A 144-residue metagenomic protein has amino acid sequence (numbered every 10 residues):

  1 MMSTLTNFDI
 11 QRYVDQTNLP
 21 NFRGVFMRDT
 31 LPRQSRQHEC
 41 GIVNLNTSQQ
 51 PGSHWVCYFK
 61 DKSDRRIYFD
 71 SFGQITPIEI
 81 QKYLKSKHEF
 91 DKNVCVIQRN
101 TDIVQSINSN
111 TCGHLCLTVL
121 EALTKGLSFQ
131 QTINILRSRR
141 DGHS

Functional and structural regions predicted by a protein language model:
M1-C57, D61-R66: Cysteine protease catalytic domains with a Cys-His-Asp triad
M2-S3, I67-D70, D141-H143: Proteins with a high burden of low-complexity, intrinsically disordered sequence enriched in S/T/G/P/A and R, requiring
D9, E79-K82, Q131: Exposed alpha-helical structural elements
Y13, Y83-K87, I135: Residues that form generic nucleotide/phosphate-binding pockets
Q37-K125: Cysteine protease-like catalytic core of ubiquitin/ubiquitin-like
V119-S144: Contiguous terminal or domain-adjacent regions that often encompass a lipid-handling module or interaction segment
